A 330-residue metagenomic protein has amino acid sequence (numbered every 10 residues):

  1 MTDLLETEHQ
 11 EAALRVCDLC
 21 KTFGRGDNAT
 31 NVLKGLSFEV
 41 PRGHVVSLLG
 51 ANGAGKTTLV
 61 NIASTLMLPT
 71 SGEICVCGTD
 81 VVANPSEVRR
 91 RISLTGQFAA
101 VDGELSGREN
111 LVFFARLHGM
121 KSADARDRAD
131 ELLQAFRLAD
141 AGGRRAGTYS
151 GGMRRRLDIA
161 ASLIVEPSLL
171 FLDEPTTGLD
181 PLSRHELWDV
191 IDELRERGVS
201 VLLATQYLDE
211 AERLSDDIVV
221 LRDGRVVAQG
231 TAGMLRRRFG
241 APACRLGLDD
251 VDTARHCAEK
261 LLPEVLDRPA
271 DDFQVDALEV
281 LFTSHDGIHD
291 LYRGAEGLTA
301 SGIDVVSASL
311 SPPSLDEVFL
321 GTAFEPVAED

Functional and structural regions predicted by a protein language model:
M1-T22, E325-D330: ABC-family P-loop ATPase nucleotide-binding domain
T2-D3, D286-D330: C-terminal coupling/interaction segments
E11-L14, K21-R222, A228: ABC transporter nucleotide-binding domains
R25, R42, D140, D250 (+2 more regions): Non-catalytic surface loops within mature trypsin-like serine protease
D189-T283: ABC transporter nucleotide-binding domain
